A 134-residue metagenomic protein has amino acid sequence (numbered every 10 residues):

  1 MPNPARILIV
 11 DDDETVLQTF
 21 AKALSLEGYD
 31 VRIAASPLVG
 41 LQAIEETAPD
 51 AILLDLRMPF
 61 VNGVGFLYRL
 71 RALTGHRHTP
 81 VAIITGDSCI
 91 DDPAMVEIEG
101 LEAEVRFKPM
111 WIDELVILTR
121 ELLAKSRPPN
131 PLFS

Functional and structural regions predicted by a protein language model:
M1-R6, W111-S134: Non-catalytic signal-transmission and effector/linker regions of two-component phosphorelay proteins
Q18-L26: Charged docking surfaces used in two-component/phosphorelay signaling
I33-A51: Acidic, metal-coordinating helix/loop segments flanking the phosphotransfer/catalytic sites of two-component signaling
A35-V39, N62-Y68: Acidic catalytic/metal-coordinating carboxylates
A48-D50, G75-P80: His-Asp phosphorelay/catalytic-motif detector in bacterial-type signaling
D55, T85: Active-site residues of response regulator receiver
M58: Receiver (REC) domain active-site loop signature in two-component systems and cognate sites in sensor histidine kinases
G65, S88-F107, I112-D113, I117: Alpha4 helix (beta4-alpha4-beta5 surface) of REC/receiver domains from two-component response regulators
